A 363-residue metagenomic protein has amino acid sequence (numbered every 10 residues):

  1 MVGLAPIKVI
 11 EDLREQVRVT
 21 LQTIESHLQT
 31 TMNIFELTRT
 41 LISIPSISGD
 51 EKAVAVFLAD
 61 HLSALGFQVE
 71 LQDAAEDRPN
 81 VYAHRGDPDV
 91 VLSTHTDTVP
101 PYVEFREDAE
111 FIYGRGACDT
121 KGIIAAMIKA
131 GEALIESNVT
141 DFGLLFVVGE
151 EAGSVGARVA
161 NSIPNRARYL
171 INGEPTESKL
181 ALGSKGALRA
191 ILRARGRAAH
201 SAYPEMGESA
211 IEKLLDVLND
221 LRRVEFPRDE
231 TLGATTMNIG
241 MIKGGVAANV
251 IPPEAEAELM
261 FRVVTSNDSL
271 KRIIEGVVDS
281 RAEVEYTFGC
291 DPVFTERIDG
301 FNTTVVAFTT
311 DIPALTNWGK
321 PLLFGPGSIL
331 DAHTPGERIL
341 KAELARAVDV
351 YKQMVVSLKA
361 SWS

Functional and structural regions predicted by a protein language model:
V2-I7: Extreme N-terminal basic, low-complexity initiation segments that serve as generic localization/processing leaders
V17-V91, V99, E254-M260, R272-G276 (+3 more regions): N-terminal helical capping/dimerization or prosegment-like subdomains of hydrolases acting on amide or phosphate bonds
S46, A53, D73, P175 (+2 more regions): Metal-dependent amide/peptide-bond hydrolase catalytic core, centered on the "pita-bread" metallohydrolase fold
G86-F146: Active-site metal-coordination/substrate-binding segment of hydrolases, especially metallo-dependent peptidases
V90-L92, I171, R197: Residue-level marker for buried hydrophobic side chains located in beta-strands that build the well-ordered beta-sheet
A125-R189, D229-E230: Acidic/histidine-rich catalytic neighborhood of metal-dependent amide-processing enzymes
